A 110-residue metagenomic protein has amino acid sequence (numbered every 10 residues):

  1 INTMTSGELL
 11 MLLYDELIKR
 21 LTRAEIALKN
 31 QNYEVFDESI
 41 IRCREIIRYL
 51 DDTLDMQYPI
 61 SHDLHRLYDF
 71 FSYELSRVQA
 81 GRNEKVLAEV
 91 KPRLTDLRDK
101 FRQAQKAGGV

Functional and structural regions predicted by a protein language model:
I1-L21, A27-N30, E34-R48, D52-Y58 (+2 more regions): N-terminal intrinsically disordered, cationic/polar leader segments that include organellar targeting peptides
